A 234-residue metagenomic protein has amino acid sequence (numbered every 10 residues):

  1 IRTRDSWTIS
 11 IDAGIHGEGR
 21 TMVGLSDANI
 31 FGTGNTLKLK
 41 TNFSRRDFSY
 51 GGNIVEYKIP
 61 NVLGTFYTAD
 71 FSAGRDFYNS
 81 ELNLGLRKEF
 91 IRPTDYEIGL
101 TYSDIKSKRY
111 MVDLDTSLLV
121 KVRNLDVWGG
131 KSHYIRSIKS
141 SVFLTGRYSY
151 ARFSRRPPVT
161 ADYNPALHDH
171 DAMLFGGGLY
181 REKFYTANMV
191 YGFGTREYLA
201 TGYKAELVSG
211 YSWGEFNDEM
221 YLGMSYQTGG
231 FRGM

Functional and structural regions predicted by a protein language model:
I1-D5: A short beta-strand motif that forms the metal-chelation/ATP-contact edge of phosphoryl-transfer active sites
S6-T186, K204, Q227-M234: Gram-negative/organellar outer-membrane beta-barrel architecture
D76, E197-Y198: A short beta-turn/loop motif at secondary-structure boundaries
T186-E197: Outer-membrane beta-barrel biogenesis signature
Y198-A200, K204: Long, ordered, helix-rich scaffold segments
A205-M234: C-terminal transmembrane beta-barrel domains of outer membrane proteins
